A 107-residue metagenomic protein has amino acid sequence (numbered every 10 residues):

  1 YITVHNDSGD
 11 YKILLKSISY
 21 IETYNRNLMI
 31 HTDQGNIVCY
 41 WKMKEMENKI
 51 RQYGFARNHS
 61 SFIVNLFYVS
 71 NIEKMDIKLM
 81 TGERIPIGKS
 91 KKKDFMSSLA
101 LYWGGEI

Functional and structural regions predicted by a protein language model:
Y1-M80, R84-P86: Conserved binding/recognition cores within well-folded domains
Y1-S8, K93-I107: Eukaryotic intrinsically disordered, low-complexity regulatory linkers and tails enriched in Ser/Thr/Pro
